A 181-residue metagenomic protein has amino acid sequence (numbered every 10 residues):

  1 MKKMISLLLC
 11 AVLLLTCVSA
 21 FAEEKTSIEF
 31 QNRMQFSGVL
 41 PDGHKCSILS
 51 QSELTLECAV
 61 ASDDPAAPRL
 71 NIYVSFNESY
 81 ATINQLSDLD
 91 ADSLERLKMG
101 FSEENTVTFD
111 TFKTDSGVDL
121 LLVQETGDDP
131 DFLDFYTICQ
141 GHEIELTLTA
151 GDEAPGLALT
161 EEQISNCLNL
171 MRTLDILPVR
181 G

Functional and structural regions predicted by a protein language model:
M1-L9: Positively charged n-region of N-terminal signal peptides that target proteins for export
L8-T16: Bacterial N-terminal signal peptides
L15-I28: Sec-dependent signal peptide cleavage junction
R33-A91, D128-D131: Secretory pathway targeting signatures of secreted, lumenal, and periplasmic proteins
L40, D90-S93, L97, Q163-L170: Stable alpha-helical elements in mature extracytoplasmic
H44, L146-G181: Surface-exposed amphipathic alpha-helical segments
Y80-N84, F109, A154-T160: Second-shell loop/turn segments in exported
S93-Q140: Signature of long, low-cysteine stretches enriched in small and polar/charged residues
